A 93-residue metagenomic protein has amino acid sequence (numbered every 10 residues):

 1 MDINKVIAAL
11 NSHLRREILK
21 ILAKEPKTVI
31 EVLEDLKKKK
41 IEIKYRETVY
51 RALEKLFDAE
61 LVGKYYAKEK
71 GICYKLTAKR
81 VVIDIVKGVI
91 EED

Functional and structural regions predicted by a protein language model:
M1-K20: Short alpha-helical segments that sit at the start of domains
N11-S12, A67-K87: Short, cationic-aromatic polyanion-contact patches
H13, I21-E31: Short capping segments at the starts of secondary-structure elements
E25, K55, K68: Short glycine/proline-centered loop/turn elements that form peptide/ligand docking sites
E34-R46: Short helix-coil junctions and helix-kink-helix linkers
Y50-E54: Short, hydrophobic-biased segments on the C-terminal half of alpha helices that form "recognition helices"
F57-A67: A short, conserved structural fragment
